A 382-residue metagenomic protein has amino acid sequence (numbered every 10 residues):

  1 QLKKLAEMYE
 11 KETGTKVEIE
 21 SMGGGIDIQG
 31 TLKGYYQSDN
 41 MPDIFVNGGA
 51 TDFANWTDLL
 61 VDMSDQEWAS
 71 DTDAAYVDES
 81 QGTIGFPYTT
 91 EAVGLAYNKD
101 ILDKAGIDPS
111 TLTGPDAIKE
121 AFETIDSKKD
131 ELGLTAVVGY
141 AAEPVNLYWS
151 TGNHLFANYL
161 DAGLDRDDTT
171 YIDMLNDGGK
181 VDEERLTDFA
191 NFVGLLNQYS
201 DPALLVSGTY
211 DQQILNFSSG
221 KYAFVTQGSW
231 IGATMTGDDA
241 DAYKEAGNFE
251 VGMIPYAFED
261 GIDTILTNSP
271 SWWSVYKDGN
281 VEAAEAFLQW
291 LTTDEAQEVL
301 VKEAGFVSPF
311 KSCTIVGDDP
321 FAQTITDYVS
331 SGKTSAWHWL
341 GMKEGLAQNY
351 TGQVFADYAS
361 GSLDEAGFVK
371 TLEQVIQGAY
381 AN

Functional and structural regions predicted by a protein language model:
Q1-D52, D65-W68, N248, D260 (+5 more regions): Conserved N-terminal structural module of periplasmic/extracytoplasmic solute-binding proteins
Q1-K4, E91, V145, H338-K343: Extracytoplasmic "Venus flytrap"
K11-E12, K16, D103-A105, A240-A304: Extracytoplasmic/periplasmic substrate-recognition and gating elements
M22-T31, P115-A117, L204-S218: Short helix-initiation/N-cap motifs at beta->coil->alpha
V46-D100, N248-A257: Hinge/lid segment of periplasmic solute-binding proteins
I84, V93, K119-L175, Y222: Extracytoplasmic/periplasmic solute-binding protein
P87, T267, E303-T314, Q323-A381: C-terminal capping/gating helix-and-loop segments adjacent to ligand/active sites or protein-protein/ligand interfaces
F122-E123, D168-V206: Glycine-centered hinge/linker elements that transmit conformational signals in sensory and ligand-binding systems
